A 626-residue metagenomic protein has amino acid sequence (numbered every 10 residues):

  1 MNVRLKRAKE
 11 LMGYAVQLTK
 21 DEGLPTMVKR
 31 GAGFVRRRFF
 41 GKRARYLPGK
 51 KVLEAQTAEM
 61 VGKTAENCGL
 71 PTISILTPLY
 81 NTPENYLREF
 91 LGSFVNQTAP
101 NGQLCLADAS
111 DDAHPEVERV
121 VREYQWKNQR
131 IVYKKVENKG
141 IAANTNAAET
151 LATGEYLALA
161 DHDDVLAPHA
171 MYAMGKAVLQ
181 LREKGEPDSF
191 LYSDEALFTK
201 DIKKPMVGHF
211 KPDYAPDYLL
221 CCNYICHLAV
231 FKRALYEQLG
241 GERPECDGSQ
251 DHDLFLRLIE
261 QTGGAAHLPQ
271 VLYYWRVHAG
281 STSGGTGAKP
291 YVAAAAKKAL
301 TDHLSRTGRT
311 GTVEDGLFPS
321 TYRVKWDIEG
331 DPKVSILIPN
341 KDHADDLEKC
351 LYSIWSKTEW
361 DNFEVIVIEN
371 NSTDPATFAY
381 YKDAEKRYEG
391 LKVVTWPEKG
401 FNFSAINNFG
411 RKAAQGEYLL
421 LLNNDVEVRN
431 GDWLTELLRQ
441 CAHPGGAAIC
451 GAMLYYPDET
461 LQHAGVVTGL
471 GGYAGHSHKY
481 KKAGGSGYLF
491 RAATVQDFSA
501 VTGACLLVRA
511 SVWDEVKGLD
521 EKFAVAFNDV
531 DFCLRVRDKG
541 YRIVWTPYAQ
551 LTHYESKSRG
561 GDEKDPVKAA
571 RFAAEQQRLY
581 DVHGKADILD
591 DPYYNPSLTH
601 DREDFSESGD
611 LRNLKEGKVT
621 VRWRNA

Functional and structural regions predicted by a protein language model:
N2, K6-C68, K289-D331, D458 (+4 more regions): C-terminal, non-catalytic tails of nucleotide-sugar-dependent glycosyltransferases
G31, V35-A288, D302: Nucleotide-sugar donor-binding/catalytic module of glycosyltransferases that assemble extracellular/cell-envelope
G92-N101, Y352-N362: Short, acidic, metal-binding catalytic loop of nucleotide-sugar glycosyltransferases
V136-A152, W396-A414: Glycine-rich, basic loop-to-helix element that forms the pyrophosphate-binding segment of sugar-nucleotide handling
G154-V165, G416-R429: Short beta-strand-to-loop acidic/aromatic patch adjacent to the donor-nucleotide binding site
H169-M206, V426-Y473: Conserved donor NDP-sugar-binding/catalytic core segment of glycosyltransferases
L235, E245-V271, L300, W433-L438 (+2 more regions): A short, conserved alpha-helix in the catalytic core of glycosyltransferases
P269-T286, G316-Y322, E521, Y541 (+1 more regions): Active-site donor/metal-binding and catalytic loop motifs of nucleotide-sugar-dependent glycosylation enzymes
